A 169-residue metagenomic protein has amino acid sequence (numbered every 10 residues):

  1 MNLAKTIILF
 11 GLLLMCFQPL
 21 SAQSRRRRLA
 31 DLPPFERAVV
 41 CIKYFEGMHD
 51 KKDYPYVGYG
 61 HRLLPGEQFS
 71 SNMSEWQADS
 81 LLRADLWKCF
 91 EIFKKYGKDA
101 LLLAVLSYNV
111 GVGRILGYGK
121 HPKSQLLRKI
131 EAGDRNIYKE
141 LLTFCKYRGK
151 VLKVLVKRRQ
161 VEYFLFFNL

Functional and structural regions predicted by a protein language model:
M1-L3: N-terminal secretory signal peptides that target proteins for export/translocation
T6-M15: Sec-dependent N-terminal signal peptides
L20-H49, H61-G66, M73-I92, R114-L169: Long, amphipathic alpha-helical surface segments
D50-Y54, I92-L102, E140: Surface-exposed patches in mature extracellular/periplasmic domains of secreted proteins
D53-V57, H61: Early exported N-terminus immediately downstream of N-terminal targeting peptides
A100, V105, G119-K123: Surface-exposed aromatic
L103-G113, C145: Acidic helix/loop microenvironments that form the catalytic cleft of cell-wall polysaccharide enzymes
